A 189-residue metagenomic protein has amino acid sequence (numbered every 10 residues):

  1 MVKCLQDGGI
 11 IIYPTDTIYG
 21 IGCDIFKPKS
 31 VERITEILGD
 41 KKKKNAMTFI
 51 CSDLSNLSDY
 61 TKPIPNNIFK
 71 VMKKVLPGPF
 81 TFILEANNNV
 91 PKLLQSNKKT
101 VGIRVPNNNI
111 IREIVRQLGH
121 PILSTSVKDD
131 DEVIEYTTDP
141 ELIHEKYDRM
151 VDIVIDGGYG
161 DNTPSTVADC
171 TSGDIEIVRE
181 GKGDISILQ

Functional and structural regions predicted by a protein language model:
M1-Q189: Active-site-adjacent structural elements in enzyme catalytic cores
